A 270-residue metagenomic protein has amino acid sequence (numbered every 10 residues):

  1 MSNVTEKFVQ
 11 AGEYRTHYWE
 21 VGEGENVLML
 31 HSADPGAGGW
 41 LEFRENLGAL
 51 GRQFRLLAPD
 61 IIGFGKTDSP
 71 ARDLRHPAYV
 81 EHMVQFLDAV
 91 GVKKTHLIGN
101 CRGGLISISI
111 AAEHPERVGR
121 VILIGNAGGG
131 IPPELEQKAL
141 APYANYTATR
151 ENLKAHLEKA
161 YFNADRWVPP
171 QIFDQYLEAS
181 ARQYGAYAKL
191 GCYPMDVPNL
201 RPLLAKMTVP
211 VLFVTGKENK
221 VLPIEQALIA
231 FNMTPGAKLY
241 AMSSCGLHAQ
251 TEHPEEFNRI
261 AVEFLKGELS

Functional and structural regions predicted by a protein language model:
Y14-K66: Conserved HGGG/HGGXW glycine-rich cap/lid loop of the alpha/beta-hydrolase fold
G48, A58-I98, Q250, R259: Active-site loop/oxyanion-hole signature of alpha/beta-hydrolase fold enzymes
G99, G103, S107: Gly/Ala-rich beta-loop-alpha elbow adjacent to hydrolase catalytic centers
I108-A112, G119-T149: Flexible "cap/lid" loop of the alpha/beta hydrolase fold
P132-E134, T149-K206: Conserved alpha/beta-hydrolase catalytic His-Asp/Glu region
M207, F213-T215: Short beta-strand/loop motif that positions the catalytic acidic residue of the alpha/beta-hydrolase fold
E218-L222, L247: Acidic catalytic loop of the alpha/beta-hydrolase fold
A237-S270: Catalytic active-site module of serine/aspartate enzymes centered on a nucleophile-bearing elbow/loop
